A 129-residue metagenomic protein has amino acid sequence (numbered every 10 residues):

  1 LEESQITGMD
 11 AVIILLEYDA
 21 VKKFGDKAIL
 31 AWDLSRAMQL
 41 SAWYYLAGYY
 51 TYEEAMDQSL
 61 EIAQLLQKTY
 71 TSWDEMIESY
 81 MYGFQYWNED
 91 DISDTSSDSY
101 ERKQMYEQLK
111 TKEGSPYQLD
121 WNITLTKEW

Functional and structural regions predicted by a protein language model:
L1-Y52, M56, E61-W129: Polar/charged low-complexity regulatory segments
